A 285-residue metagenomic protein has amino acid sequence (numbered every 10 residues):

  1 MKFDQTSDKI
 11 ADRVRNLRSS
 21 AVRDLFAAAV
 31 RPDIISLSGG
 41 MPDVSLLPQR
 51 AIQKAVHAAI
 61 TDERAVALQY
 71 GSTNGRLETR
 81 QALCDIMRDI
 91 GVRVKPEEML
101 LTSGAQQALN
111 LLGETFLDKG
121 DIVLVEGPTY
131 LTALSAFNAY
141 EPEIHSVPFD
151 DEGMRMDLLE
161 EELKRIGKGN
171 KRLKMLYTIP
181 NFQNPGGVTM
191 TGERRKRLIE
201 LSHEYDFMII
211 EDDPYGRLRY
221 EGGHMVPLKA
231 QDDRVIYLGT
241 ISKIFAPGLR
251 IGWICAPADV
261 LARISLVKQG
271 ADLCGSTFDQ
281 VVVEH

Functional and structural regions predicted by a protein language model:
K2-S72: N-terminal "arm"/small-domain region of PLP-dependent enzymes with the aminotransferase-like
G40-V44, Q106, Y130, N181-Q183 (+4 more regions): Short, solvent-exposed loop/turn segments at secondary-structure junctions
S45-L47, L109, A133, G186 (+2 more regions): Glycine/Thr-rich phosphate-binding loops of Rossmann-like dinucleotide-binding domains
T61, V66-Y205, G216-Q231, I236: Conserved core of the PLP fold type I
D212: Glycine-centered flexible beta-alpha turn that most often forms the glycine-rich phosphate-binding loop
Q231-H285: Conserved core segment of the aminotransferase class I/II
